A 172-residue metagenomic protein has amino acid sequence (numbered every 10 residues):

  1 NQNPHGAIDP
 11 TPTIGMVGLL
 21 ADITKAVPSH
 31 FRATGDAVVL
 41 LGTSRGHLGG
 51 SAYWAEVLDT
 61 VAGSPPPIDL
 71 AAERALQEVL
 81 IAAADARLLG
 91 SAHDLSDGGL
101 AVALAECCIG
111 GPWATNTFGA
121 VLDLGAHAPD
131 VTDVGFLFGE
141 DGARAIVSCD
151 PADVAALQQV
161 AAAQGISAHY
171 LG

Functional and structural regions predicted by a protein language model:
N1-G49: Glycine-rich anion-binding loops of enzyme active sites
N1-T13, A62, Q77, A86-G172: Glycine-/charge-enriched secondary-structure boundary and capping motifs
T11, A52-P67: Gly-rich Lys/Arg/Thr-decorated short loops/hinges at beta-loop-alpha junctions or inter-strand turns that position
A21, R45, A52, A101-V102 (+1 more regions): Short, flexible micro-motifs
G35, Y53-W54, Q77: Solvent-exposed, well-ordered amphipathic alpha-helical segments that flank/support binding or catalytic loops
G49-G50, L157: Short glycine-/acidic-enriched loop or helix-start segments at secondary-structure transitions that form or flank
P67-A82: Structured alpha-helical segments in the cores of large, soluble enzyme domains
